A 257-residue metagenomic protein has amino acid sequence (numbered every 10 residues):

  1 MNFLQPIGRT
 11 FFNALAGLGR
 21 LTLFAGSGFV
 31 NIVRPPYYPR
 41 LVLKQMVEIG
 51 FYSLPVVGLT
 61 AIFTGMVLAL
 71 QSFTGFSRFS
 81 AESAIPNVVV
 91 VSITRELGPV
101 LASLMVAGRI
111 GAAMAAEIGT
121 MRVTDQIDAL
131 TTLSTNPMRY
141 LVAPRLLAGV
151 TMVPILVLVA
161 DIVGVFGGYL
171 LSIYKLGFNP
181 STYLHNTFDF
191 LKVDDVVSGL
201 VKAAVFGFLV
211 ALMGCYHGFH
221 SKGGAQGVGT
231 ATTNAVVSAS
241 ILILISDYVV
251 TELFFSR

Functional and structural regions predicted by a protein language model:
M1-R40, H217-G218: Short, membrane-interfacial amphipathic segments enriched in basic
P36, Q45, I49-V57, S92 (+5 more regions): Loop-to-transmembrane-helix entry motif
V47-L101, M105: Active-site cofactor/substrate anionic-group-binding motifs, chiefly glycine- and Lys/Arg-rich phosphate-binding loops
Q71-T94, I162-A204, F208, L212-T232 (+1 more regions): Membrane-interfacial helix-loop-helix connectors in multipass membrane proteins
I85-D128, M213: Hydrophobic alpha-helical transmembrane segments of multi-pass membrane transport proteins
I118-A143, A225-V228: Short cytoplasmic-facing helical segments at TM-TM junctions of multi-pass membrane proteins
N136-V157, A231: Start (N-cap) of specific transmembrane helices in multi-pass transporter permeases
T232-S246, V250, F254-R257: Helical hairpin unit composed of two closely spaced alpha helices linked by a short loop
